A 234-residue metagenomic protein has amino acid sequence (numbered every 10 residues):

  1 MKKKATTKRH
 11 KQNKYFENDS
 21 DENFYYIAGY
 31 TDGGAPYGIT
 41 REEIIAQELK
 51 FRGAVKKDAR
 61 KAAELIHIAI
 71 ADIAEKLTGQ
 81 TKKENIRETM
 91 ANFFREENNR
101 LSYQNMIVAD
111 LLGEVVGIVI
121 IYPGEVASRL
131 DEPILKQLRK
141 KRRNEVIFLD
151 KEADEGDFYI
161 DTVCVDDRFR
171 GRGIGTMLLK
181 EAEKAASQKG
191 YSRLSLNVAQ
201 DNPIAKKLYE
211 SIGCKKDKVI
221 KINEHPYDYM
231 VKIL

Functional and structural regions predicted by a protein language model:
A46-K57, L77: Conserved N-terminal entry element of GNAT/NAT acetyltransferase domains
G53, A63-T81, E97-N99: Helix-loop element at the rim of GNAT/NAT acetyltransferase active sites that forms part of the acceptor-substrate
A71-F94, N105, R139-K140: Conserved GNAT-fold acetyl-CoA-binding loop/helix
R95-V108, E125-R129, Y159: A short helix-loop-beta-strand connector motif used in the catalytic cores of GNAT acetyltransferases and, in some
V108, E114-P123, Y159, C164: Conserved beta-strand in the GNAT
P123-F158, T162: Conserved acyl-donor/pantetheine-binding loop and adjacent beta-alpha core of acyl/acetyltransferases and related
R139, S192-K206, E210-G213, K218-L234: C-terminal "cap" of GNAT-fold acetyltransferases
V165, G171-Q188, K207-S211: Conserved acetyl-CoA-binding loop-helix of GNAT-fold acetyltransferases
